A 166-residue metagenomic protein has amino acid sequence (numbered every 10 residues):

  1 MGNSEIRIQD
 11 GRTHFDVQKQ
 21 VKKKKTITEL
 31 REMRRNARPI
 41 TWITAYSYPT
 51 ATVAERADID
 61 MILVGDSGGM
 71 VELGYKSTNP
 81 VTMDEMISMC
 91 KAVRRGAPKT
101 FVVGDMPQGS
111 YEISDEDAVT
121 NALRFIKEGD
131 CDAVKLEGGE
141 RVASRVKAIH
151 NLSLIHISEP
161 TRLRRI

Functional and structural regions predicted by a protein language model:
G2-T44: N-terminal amphipathic alpha-helix/helix-capping segment at the start of soluble metabolic enzymes
K22, R31-R35, E55, C90-R95 (+2 more regions): Surface-exposed amphipathic alpha-helices with a cationic face
A37-I40, I59-D60, P98-V102, D130-D132 (+1 more regions): Short, well-ordered coil/turn segments that N-cap beta-strands
T41-T44, I62-V64, V102-M106, V134-L136 (+1 more regions): Hydrophobic faces of well-ordered beta-strands that scaffold small-molecule active sites in alpha/beta enzyme cores
I43, T52-V71: N-terminal glycine-rich anion-binding loops that anchor highly charged ligand groups
T50, K76-R145: Active-site beta->alpha loop and helix N-cap motifs at the rims of alpha/beta catalytic domains
D58, D66, G129-D130, T161: Conserved functional loop/turn residues at catalytic and ligand-binding sites
I155-I166: Single conserved hydrophobic/aromatic residue that forms the stacking wall/gate of nucleotide- or nucleobase-binding
